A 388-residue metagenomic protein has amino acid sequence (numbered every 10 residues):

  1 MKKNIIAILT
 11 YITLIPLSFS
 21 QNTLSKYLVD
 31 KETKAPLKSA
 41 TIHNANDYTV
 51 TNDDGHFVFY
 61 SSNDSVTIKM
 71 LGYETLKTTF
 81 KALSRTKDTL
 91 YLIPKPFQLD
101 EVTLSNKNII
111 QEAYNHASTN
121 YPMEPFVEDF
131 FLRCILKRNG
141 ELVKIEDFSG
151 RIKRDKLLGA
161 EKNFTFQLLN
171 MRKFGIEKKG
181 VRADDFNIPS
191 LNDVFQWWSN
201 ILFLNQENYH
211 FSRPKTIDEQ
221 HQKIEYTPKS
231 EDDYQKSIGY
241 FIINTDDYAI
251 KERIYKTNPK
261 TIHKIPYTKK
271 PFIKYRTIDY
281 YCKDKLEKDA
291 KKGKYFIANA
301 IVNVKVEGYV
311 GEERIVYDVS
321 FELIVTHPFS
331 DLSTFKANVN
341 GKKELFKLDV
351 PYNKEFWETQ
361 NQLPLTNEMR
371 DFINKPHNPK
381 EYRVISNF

Functional and structural regions predicted by a protein language model:
M1-Y27, F388: Bacterial Sec-dependent N-terminal signal peptides
L24, K31-A45: Short, ordered, surface-exposed loop/turn motifs in non-cytosolic proteins
L24-K31, G55, L90: A short, amphipathic beta-strand motif
K34-L37, V58-S65: Short Pro-Gly-centered beta-turn/loop motif in secreted/extracellular proteins
N44, I68-T78: A short, solvent-exposed loop/turn motif at the edges and junctions of modular extracellular/periplasmic domains
D47-H56: Short, acidic Ser/Thr/Gly-rich low-complexity loop/linker segments typical of extracellular and cell-surface proteins
D88-Q220, K270-F388: Surface-exposed, low-complexity/disordered segments and acidic/polar micro-motifs at processing/linker regions
W198-T257, A290: Extended beta-strand-rich segments in extracellular/periplasmic secretory proteins, especially within noncatalytic
